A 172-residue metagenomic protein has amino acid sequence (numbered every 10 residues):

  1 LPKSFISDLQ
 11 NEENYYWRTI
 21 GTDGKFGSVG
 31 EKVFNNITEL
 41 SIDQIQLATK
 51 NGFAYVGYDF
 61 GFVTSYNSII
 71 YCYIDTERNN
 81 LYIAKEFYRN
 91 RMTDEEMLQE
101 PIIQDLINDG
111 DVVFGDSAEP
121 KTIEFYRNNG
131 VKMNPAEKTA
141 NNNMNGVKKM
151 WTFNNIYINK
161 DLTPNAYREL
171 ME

Functional and structural regions predicted by a protein language model:
P2-G61: ATPase catalytic-site recognition across NTP-hydrolyzing enzymes
P2-I6, Y15, T19, Y66 (+3 more regions): Alpha-helix initiation and N-capping motif
A54-V56, S68, T122: Residue-level marker for the onset of beta-strands and adjacent loop->beta junctions in well-ordered domains
F62-Y66, R78: Coil-to-beta-strand transition motifs
Y66-C72: Short beta-strand scaffold segments in enzyme catalytic cores
I70, R78-E172: Mg2+-dependent endonuclease catalytic cores in nucleic-acid-processing enzymes, primarily RNase H-like
